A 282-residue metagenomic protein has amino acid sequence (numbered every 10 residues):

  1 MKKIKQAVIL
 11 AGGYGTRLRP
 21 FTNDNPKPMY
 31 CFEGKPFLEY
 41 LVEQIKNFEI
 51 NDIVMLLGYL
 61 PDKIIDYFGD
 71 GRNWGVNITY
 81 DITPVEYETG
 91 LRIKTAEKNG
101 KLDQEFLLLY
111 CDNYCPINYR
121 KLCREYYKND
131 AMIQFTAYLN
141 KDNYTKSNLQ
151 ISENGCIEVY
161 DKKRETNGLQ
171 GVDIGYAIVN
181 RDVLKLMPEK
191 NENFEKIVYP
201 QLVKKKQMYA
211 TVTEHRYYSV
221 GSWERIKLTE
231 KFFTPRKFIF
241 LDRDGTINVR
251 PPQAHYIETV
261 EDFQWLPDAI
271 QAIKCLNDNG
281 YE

Functional and structural regions predicted by a protein language model:
K2-D62: N-terminal glycine-rich phosphate-binding loop and ensuing alpha1 helix
K5, N51, Q104, M132 (+1 more regions): Short acidic/polar active-site loop segments enriched in Thr and Asp
L10, L109, L241: Catalytic metal- and UDP-sugar-binding loop of GT-A-like glycosyltransferases, i.e., residues flanking the conserved
T22-D24, I78-Y80, G155, P251-E258: Short glycine/proline- and charge-enriched loop/turn segments that cap or connect secondary-structure elements
Y40, K63, L91-T95, K121-E125 (+3 more regions): Alpha-helical elements of Rossmann-like donor-binding domains used by nucleotide-donor carbohydrate transfer enzymes
I50, F106-L107, Y114, R120-Y127 (+2 more regions): Catalytic-core segments of class I nucleotidyltransferases/pyrophosphorylases that form NMP-activated intermediates
I65-D66, G71-E153: Conserved beta-loop-beta/alpha segment of the NTase-like Rossmann-fold superfamily that binds/positions NTPs
F238-G280: Active-site neighborhood of HAD-like aspartate-dependent phosphohydrolases
